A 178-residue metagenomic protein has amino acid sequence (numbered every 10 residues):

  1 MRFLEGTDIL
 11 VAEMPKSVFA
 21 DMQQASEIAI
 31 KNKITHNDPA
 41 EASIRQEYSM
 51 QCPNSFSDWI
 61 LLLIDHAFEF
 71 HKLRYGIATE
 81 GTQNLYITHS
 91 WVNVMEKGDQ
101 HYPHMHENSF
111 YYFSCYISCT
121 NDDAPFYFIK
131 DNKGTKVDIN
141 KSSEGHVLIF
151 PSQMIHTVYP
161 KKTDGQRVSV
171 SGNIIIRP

Functional and structural regions predicted by a protein language model:
M1-Q83: Non-heme Fe(II)/2-oxoglutarate
D8, D21, D38, D58 (+6 more regions): Acidic-enriched, low-complexity/disordered segments with a strong bias for Aspartate over Glutamate
P15-K16, I117-N121, P178: Short loop segments at secondary-structure junctions
E41-S57, I64, N93, F113-N121 (+2 more regions): Generic ordered-secondary-structure signal
N84-Q153, T157-Y159, G165-S169: Catalytic core of non-heme Fe(II) oxygenases with the double-stranded beta-helix
R167-P178: Short peripheral tails and domain-boundary helices/loops at the edges of structured domains
